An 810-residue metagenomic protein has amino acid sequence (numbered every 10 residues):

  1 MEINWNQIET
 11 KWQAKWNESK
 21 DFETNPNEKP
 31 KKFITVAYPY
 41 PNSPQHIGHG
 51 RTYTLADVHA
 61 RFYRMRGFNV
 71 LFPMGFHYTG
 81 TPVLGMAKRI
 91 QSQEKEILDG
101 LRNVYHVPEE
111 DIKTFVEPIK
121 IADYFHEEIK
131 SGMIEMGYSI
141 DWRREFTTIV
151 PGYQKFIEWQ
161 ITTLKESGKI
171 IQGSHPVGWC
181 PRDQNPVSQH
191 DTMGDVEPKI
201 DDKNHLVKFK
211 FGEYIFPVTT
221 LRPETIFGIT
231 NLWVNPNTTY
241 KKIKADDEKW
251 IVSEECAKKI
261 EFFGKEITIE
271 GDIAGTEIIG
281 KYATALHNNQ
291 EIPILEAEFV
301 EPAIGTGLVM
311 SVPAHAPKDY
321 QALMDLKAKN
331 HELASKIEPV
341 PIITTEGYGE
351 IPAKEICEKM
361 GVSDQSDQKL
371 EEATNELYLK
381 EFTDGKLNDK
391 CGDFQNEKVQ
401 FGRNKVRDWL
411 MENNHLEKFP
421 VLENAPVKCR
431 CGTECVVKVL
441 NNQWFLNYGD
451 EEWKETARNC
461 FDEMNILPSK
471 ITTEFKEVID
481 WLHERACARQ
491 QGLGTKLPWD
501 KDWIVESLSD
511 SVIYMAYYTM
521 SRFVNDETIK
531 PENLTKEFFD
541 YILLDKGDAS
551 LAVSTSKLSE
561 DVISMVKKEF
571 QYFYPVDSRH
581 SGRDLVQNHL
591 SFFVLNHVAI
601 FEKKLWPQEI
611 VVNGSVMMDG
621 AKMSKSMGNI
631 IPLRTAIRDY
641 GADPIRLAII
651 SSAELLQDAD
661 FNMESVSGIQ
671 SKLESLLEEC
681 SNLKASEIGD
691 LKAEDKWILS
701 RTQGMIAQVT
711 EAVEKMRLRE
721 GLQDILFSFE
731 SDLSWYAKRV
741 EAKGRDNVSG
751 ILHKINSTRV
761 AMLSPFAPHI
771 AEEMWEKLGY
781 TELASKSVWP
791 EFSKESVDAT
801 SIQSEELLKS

Functional and structural regions predicted by a protein language model:
E2, K11, K15-S19, I90-F227 (+10 more regions): Residue patterns forming the tRNA-binding/recognition surfaces of aminoacyl-tRNA synthetases and related DALR
I8, Q13, E166, I170-T192 (+2 more regions): Amphipathic alpha-helical
W16, H77, G168, L323 (+5 more regions): Residue-level signal for inorganic ion chemistry
T24-K88, T148, I157, V218-L221 (+4 more regions): N-terminal catalytic cores of NTP/NDP-binding nucleotidyl/phosphoryl-transfer enzymes
E28-P30, Y38, P73-P82, E145-Y153 (+3 more regions): Short, solvent-exposed turn/loop segments enriched in Gly/Ser/Thr/Pro and often Arg
P39-M74, E96, C180, G194-I215 (+6 more regions): Conserved active-site neighborhood of enzyme catalytic/cofactor-binding cores
L71, P223-E261, D408-Y448, V666-C680 (+1 more regions): Structured, non-catalytic alpha/beta "coupling" segments that mediate domain-domain communication and provide generic
P223-L308: Protease-associated
